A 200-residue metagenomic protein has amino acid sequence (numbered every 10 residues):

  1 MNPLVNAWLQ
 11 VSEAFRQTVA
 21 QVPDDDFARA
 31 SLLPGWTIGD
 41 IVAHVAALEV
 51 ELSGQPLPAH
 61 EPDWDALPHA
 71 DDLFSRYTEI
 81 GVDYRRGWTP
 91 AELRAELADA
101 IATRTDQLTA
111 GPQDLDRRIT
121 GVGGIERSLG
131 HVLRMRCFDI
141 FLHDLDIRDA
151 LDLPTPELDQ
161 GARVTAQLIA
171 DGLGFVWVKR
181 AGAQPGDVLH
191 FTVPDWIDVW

Functional and structural regions predicted by a protein language model:
M1-L4, V22, A28-R29, L57-H69 (+1 more regions): Structured surface interface patches that mediate subunit assembly and partner/cofactor docking
M1-P3, V50-A110, D114-D116: Short, helix-capping/interhelical loops that line the mouth of catalytic, cofactor-, or ligand-binding pockets
P3-T18, D24-L67, S75-T78: Active-site-proximal cofactor/substrate-binding loop regions of enzyme domains
W8, R94-L97, L133-R136: Hydrophobic packing residues in well-ordered alpha-helices of helical domains and bundles
S12, R16-A20, E49-S53, A98-T109 (+2 more regions): Structural signal for well-ordered, non-membrane alpha-helices
A20-Q21, R76, D83, V122: Generic signal for short, ordered secondary-structure residues within or immediately flanking folded domains
T37-I38, T89, S128: Short, structural beta-strand-to-alpha-helix junction motif
